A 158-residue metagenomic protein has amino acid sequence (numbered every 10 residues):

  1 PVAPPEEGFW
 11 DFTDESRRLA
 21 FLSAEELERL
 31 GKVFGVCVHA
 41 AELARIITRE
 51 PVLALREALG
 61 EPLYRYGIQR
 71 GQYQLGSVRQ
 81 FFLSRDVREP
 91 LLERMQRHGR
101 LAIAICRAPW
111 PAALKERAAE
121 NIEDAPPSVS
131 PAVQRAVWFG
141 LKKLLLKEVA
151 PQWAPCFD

Functional and structural regions predicted by a protein language model:
P1-D158: General marker for long, soluble alpha-helical cores
